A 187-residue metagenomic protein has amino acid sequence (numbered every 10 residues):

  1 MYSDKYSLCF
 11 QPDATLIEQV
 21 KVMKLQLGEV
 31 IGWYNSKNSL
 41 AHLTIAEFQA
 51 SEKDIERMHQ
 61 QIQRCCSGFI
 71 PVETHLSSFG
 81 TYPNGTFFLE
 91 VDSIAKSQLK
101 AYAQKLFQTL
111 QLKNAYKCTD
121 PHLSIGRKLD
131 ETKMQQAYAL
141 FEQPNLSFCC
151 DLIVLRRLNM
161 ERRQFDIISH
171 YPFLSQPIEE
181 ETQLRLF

Functional and structural regions predicted by a protein language model:
M1-P71, S93-C149, F165-F187: Basic, often amphipathic N-terminal segments
S77-N84, P121, V154-Q164: Short proline/glycine- and acidic-rich turn/helix-capping motifs at secondary-structure junctions
T86-V91: Charge-rich, low-complexity N-terminal segments
